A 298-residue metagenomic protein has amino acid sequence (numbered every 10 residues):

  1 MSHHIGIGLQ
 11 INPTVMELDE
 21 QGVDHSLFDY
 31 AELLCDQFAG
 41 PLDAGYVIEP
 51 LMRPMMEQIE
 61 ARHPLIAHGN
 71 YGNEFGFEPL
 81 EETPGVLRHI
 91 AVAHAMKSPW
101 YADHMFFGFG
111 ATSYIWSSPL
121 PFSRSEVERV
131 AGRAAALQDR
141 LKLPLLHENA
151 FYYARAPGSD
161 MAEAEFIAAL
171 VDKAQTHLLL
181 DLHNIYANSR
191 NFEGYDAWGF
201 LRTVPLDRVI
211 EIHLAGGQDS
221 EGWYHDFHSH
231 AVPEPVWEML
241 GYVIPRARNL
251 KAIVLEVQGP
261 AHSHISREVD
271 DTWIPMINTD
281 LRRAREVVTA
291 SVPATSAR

Functional and structural regions predicted by a protein language model:
M1-E20: Boundary/entry segment of secreted carbohydrate-active catalytic domains
H3-L9, D29-L33, H63-G69, P99-D103 (+4 more regions): Hydrophobic faces of well-ordered beta-strands that scaffold small-molecule active sites in alpha/beta enzyme cores
I11-P13, C35-A39, L51-M52, Y71-N73 (+5 more regions): Active-site-proximal loop/turn and secondary-structure-junction residues that shape catalytic pockets, frequently
D19-L27, G45-A67, E81-P99, A135-R140 (+3 more regions): Acidic (Asp/Glu)-rich catalytic clusters
L42-V47, P79-L80, S117-V127, N188-L250 (+2 more regions): Gly/Pro-rich active-site loop or hairpin
E81-H177, I274-M276: Active-site acidic/histidine proton-transfer and metal-coordination neighborhood in alpha/beta enzyme cores
Q138-W223: Acidic/histidine-rich catalytic cores of soluble enzymes
I265-S296: C-terminal helical cap(s) of enzyme catalytic domains, especially alpha/beta-barrels
